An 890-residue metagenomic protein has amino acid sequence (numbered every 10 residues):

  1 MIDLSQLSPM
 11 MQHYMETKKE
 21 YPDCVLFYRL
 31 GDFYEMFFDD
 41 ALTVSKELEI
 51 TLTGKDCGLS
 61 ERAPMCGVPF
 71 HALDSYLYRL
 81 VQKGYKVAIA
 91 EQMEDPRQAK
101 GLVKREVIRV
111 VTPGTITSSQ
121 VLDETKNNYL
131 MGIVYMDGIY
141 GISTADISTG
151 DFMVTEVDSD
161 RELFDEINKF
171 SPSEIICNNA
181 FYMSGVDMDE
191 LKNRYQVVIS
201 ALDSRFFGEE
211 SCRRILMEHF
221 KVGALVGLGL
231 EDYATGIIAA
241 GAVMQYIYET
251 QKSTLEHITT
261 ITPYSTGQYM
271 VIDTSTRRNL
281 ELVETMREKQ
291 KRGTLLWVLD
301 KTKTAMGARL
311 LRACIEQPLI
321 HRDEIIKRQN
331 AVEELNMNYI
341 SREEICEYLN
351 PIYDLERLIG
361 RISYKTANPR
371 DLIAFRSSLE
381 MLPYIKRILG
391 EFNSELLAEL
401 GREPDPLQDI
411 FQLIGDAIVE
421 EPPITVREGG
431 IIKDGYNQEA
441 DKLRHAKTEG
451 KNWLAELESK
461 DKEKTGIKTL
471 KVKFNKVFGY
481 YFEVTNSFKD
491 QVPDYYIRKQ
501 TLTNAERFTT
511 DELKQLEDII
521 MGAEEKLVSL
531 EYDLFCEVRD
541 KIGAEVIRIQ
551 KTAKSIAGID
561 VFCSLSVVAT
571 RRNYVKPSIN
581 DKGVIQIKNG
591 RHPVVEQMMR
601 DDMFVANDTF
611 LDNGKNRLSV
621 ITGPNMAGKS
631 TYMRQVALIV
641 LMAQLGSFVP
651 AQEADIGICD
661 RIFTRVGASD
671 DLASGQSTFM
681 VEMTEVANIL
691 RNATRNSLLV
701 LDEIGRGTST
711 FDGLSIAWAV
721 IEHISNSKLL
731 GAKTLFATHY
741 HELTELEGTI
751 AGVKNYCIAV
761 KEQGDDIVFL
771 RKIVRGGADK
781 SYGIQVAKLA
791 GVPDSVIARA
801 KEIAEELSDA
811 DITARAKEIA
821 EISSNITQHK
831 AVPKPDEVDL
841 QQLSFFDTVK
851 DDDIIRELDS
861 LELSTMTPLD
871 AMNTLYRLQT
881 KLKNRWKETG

Functional and structural regions predicted by a protein language model:
M1-E334, N350-S363, A367-S459, T827-D836: Charged catalytic and DNA/RNA-contacting regions of genome-maintenance and nucleic-acid-processing enzymes
F38-A41, Y233, K303-T304, C314 (+5 more regions): ATPase nucleotide-binding head domains, primarily ABC-like/P-loop NTPase cores
A90, P113-L122, T254, F392-L396 (+6 more regions): Active-site phosphate-binding and catalytic loops of NTP-dependent enzymes
I167, P172-A180, V186-D189, A201 (+3 more regions): Conserved catalytic alpha/beta cores of large enzymes that bind or transform nucleotide phosphates and polynucleotides
F207-R213, V222, M270-T274, L282 (+6 more regions): Amphipathic heptad-repeat alpha-helical coiled-coil/stalk segments that mediate oligomerization, filament/stalk
I325, V332, R342-Y348, F375 (+12 more regions): Amphipathic alpha-helical coiled-coil segments
D354, Y364, N368, S378-M381 (+3 more regions): Charged, surface-exposed helical/loop "interaction arms" that form contiguous linear patches used for dimerization
S844-G890: C-terminal tails and terminal domains of large nucleic-acid-associated and other macromolecular-machine proteins
